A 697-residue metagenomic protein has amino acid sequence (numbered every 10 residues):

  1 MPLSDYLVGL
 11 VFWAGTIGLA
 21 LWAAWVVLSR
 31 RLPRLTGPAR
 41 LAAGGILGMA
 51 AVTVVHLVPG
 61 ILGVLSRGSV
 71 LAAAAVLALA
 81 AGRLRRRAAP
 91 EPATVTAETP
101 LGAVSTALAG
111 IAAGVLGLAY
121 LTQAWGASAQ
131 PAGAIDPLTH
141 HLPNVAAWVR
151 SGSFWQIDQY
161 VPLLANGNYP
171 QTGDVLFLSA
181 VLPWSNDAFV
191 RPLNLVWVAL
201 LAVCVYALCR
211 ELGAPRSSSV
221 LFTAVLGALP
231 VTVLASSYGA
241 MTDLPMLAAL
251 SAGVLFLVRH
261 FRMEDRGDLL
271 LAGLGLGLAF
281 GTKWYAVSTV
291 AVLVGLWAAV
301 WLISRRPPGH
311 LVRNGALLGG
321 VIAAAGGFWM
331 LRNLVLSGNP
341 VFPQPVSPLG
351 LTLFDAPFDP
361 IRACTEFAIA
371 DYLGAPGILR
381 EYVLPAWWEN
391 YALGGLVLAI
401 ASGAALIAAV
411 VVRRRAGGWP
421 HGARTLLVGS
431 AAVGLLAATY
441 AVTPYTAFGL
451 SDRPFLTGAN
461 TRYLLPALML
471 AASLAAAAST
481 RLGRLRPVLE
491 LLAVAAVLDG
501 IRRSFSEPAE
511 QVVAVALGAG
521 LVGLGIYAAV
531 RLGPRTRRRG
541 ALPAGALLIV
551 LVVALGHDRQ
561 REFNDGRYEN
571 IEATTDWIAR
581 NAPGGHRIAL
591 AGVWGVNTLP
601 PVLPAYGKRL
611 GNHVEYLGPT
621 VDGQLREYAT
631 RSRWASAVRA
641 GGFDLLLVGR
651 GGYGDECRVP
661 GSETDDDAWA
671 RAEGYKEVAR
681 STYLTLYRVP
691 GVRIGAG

Functional and structural regions predicted by a protein language model:
M1-P100, A475, T480, P487-A519: Membrane-embedded, hydrophobic transmembrane alpha-helices
L3-G9, Q123-S128, D136, R150-L164 (+6 more regions): Membrane-lumen/periplasm interface segments of multi-pass, membrane-embedded glycan/lipid transferases
A20-W22, V205-Y206, G377-A437, A471-T480 (+2 more regions): Hydrophobic, aromatic-rich transmembrane alpha-helices and their immediate juxtamembrane boundary segments
R34-G44, A188, V205-V231, A248 (+2 more regions): Transmembrane-helix signature of polytopic, membrane-embedded enzymes that assemble or transfer cell-envelope glycans
L116-Q123, A286, A493-G533, R539-R567: Transmembrane alpha-helical segments
G213, G253-L269: Membrane-interface transmembrane helices that cradle and orient dolichyl/undecaprenyl
T289-I322, M330: Perimembrane helix-loop-helix junctions
R561-E572, D576-P619, F643-D655, Y687: Short periplasmic/luminal acceptor-recognition loop of GT-C membrane glycosyltransferases, typified by
